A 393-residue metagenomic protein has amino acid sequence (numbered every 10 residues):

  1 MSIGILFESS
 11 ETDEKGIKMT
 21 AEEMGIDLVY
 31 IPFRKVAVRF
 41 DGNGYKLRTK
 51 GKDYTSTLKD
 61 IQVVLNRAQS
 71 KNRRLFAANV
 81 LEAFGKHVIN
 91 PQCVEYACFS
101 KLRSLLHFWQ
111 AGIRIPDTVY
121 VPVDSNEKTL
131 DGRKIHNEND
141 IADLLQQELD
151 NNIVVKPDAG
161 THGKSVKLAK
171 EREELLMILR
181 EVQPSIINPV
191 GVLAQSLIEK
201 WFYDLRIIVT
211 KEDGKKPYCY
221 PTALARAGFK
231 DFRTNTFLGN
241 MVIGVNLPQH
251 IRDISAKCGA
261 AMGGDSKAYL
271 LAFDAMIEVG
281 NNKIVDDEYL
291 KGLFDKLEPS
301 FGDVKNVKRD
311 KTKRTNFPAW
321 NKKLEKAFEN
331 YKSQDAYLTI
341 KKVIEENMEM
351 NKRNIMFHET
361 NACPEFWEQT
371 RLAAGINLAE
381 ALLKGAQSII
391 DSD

Functional and structural regions predicted by a protein language model:
M1-G4: Extreme N-terminal starter segment of soluble prokaryotic enzymes
E8-L130: Conserved N-proximal alpha/beta basic substrate-recognition cap immediately N-terminal to, or forming the N-lobe
Q69-K71, D158-G160, C363: Short glycine-rich anion-binding loops that position phosphate/pyrophosphate groups of nucleotides and phosphorylated
E82-G85, Q92-V192: Active-site nucleotide/adenylate-binding loops and adjacent lid/helix of ATP-dependent enzymes
I153, C219, M356-H358: Protein kinase-like catalytic core scaffold
K170-G264, V279, Y289-K326, N361-A386: ATP-dependent carboxylate/phosphate-activation module, predominantly the ATP-grasp catalytic core and closely related
A194-S196, L205, S266-N281, Q334-E346: A short glycine-rich, hydrophobically flanked beta-strand micro-motif that places a catalytic Asp/Glu for divalent metal
T312-I355: Intrinsically disordered, low-complexity acidic Ser/Thr-rich regulatory segments
